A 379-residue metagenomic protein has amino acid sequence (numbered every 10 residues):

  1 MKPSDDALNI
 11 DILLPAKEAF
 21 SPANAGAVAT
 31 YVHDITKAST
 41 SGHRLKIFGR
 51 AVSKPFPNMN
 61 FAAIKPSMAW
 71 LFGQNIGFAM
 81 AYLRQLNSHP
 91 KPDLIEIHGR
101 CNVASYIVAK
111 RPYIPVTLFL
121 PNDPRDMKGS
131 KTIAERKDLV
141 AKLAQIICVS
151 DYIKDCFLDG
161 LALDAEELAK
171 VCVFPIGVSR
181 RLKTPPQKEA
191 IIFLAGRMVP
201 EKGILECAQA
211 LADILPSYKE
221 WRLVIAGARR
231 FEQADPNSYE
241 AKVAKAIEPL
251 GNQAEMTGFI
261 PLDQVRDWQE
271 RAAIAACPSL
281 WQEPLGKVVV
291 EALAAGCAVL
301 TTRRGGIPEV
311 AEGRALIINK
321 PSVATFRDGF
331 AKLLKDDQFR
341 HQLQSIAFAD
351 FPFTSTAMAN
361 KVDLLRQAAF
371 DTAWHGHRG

Functional and structural regions predicted by a protein language model:
D11, I147, T184-K202, C207-D213 (+1 more regions): Conserved donor-binding/catalytic core segment of Leloir-type glycosyltransferases
L13-P22, Y31-G73, F231: N-terminal strand-loop element at the rim of the active site of nucleotide-sugar-dependent glycosyltransferases
I97-V103, L120: Short His-centered aromatic/hydrophobic patch
G129, R136-K137, A141-A169: A short, active-site helix/loop in glycosyltransferases that binds the activated sugar's phosphate group
N237-I260: Nucleotide-activated donor-binding/catalytic signature segment of Leloir-type glycosyltransferases, i.e., the conserved
F259, D267-A272: Short alpha-helical donor nucleotide-sugar binding micro-motif in glycosyltransferases
A298-T301: Short hydrophobic beta-strand element within catalytic cores of glycosyltransferases and related nucleotide-activated
A315-A324, A331-Q338: Conserved acidic donor-binding segment of nucleotide-sugar-dependent glycosyltransferases
